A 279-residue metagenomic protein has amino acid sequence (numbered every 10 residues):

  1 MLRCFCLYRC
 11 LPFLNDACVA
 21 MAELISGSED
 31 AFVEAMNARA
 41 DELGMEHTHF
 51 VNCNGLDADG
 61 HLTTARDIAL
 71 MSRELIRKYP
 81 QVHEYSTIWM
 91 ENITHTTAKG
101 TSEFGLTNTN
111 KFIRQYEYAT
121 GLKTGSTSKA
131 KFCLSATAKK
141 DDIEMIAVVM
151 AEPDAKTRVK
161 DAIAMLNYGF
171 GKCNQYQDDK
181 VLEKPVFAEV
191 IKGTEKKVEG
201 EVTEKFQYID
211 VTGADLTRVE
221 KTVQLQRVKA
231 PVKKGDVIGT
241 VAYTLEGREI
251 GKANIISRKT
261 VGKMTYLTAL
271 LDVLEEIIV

Functional and structural regions predicted by a protein language model:
M1-L2, F32, K129-A130: Short secondary-structure boundary/capping elements
M1-V19, E23, E103-G121: Conserved catalytic neighborhood of penicillin-recognizing serine enzymes
M1-Y8, C18-G27, N54-G60, T124 (+2 more regions): Second-shell loop/turn segments in exported
F5, R9-S26, F32-M36, I68-M71 (+2 more regions): Alpha-helical scaffold elements that line and support the substrate/ligand-binding pocket of soluble hydrolases
C18-A20, V51, E84-Y85, D178: Short, hydrophobic secondary-structure boundary micro-motifs
A22-R73, R77: Mid-domain, small-residue-enriched loop/turn segments at the edges of structured enzyme/sensor domains
M45-E46, G60-L62, R66-V279: Domain-terminus/edge residues, biased toward the C-terminal soluble/receptor-binding domains of extracytoplasmic
